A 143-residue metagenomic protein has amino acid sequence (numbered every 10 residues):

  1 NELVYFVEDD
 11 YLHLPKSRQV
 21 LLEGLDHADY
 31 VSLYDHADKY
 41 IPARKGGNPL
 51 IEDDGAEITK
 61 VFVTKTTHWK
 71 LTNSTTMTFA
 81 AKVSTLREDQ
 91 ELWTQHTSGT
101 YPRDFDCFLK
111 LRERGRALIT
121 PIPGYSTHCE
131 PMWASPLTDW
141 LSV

Functional and structural regions predicted by a protein language model:
L3, L12-E91: Conserved catalytic core of nucleotide-sugar-dependent glycosyltransferases
D9: Acidic ATP/Mg2+-coordinating residue in the GHKL
S74-V143: C-terminal catalytic/acceptor-binding lobe
